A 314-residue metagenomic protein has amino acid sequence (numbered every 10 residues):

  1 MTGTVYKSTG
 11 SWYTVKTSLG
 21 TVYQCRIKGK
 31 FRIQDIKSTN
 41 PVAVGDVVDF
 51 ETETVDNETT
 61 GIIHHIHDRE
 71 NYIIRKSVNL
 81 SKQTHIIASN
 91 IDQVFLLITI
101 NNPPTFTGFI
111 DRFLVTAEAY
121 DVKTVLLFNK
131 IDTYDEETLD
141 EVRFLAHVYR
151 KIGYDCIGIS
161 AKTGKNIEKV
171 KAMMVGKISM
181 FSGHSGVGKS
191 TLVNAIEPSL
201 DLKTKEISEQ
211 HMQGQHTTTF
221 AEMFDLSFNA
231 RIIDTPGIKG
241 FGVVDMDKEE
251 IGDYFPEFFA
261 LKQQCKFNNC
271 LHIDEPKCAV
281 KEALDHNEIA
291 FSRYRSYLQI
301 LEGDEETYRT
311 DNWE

Functional and structural regions predicted by a protein language model:
M1-T107: N-terminal accessory targeting/assembly segments
S11, K37-V55, H67-I87, K123-T124 (+2 more regions): Helix-rich effector regions associated with P-loop NTPase G domains
N90-I98, D121-I131, G153-G158: Conserved beta-strand/loop subsegment of P-loop NTPase cores
P104, Y134-D135, K165, K239-G242: Catalytic P-loop NTPase motifs of RecA-like helicase/translocase cores
G108-K123: Histidine-anchored nucleotide/phosphate-binding helix
T133-V187: Canonical P-loop GTPase G-domain recognition
